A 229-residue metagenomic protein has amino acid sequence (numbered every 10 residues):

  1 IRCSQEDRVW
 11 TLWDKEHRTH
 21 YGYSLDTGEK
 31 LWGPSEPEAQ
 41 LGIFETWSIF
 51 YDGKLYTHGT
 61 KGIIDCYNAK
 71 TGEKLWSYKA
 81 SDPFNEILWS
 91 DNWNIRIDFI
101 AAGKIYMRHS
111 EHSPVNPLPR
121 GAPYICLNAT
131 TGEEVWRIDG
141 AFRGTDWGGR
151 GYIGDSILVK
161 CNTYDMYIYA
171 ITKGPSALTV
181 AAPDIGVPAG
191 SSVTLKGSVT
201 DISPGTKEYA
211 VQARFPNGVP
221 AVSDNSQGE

Functional and structural regions predicted by a protein language model:
I1-E229: Secretory-pathway ectodomains
